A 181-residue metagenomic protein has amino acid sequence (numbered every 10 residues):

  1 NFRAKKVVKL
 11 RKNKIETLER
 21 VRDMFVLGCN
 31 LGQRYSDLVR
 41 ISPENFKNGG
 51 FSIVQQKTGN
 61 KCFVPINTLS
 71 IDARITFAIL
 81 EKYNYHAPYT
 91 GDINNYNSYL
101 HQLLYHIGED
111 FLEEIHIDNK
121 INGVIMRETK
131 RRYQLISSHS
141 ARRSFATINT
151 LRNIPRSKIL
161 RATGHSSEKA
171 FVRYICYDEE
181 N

Functional and structural regions predicted by a protein language model:
N1-Y35: Basic, Lys/Arg- and aromatic-enriched nucleic-acid-binding interface segment
R11-I15, H86, H101-R161: Short, basic (Lys/Arg/His-rich) helix/loop patches that form interaction surfaces in the mid-to-C-terminal regions
R20-V21, D92, Y96, S138 (+1 more regions): Hydrophobic (often cysteine-bearing) scaffold residues that line and stabilize catalytic clefts of nucleotide/cofactor
G28, V39, L160: The alpha-helix within a helix-turn-helix
L31, R40-A78: Conserved tyrosine-mediated DNA breakage-rejoining catalytic core shared by Y-recombinases
G49-S52, I71-N122: Major-groove DNA-contacting interfaces characterized by cationic-aromatic clusters
K57-G59, T163-N181: Catalytic-site neighborhood detector that most strongly recognizes the C-terminal catalytic loop/helix of tyrosine
